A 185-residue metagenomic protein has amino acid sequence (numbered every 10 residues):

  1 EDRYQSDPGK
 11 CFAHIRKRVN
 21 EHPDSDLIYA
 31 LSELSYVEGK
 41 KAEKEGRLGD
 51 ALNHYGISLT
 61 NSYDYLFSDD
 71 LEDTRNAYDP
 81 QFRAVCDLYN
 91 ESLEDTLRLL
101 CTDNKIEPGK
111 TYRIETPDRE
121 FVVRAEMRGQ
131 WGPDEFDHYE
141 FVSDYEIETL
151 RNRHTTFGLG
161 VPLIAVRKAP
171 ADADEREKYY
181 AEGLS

Functional and structural regions predicted by a protein language model:
E1-L27, L31-S185: Flexible, membrane-associating and regulatory peripheral segments of lipid-active enzymes
